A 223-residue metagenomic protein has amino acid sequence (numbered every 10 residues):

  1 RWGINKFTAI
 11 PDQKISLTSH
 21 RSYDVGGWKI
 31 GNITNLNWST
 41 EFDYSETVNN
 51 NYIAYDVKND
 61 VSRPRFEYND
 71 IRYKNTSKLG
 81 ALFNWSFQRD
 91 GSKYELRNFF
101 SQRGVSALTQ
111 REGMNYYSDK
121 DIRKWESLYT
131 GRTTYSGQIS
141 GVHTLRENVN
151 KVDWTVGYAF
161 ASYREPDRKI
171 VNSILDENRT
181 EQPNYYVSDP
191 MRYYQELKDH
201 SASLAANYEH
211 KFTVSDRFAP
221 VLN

Functional and structural regions predicted by a protein language model:
W2-T109, R132-G137: Transmembrane beta-barrel wall of Gram-negative outer-membrane proteins
I4-F7, D70-R72, K120, K124-L128 (+1 more regions): Outer-membrane beta-barrel domain signature
N49-I53, Q110-N115, K169-N172: Short secondary-structure boundary/capping segments
Y55-F66, G113-R123, D176-P190: Flexible, solvent-exposed coil segments and beta strand-coil junctions, predominantly the extracellular/periplasmic
Q88-F99, R103, L128-N223: Face-selective signature of the C-terminal outer-membrane beta-barrel domain
